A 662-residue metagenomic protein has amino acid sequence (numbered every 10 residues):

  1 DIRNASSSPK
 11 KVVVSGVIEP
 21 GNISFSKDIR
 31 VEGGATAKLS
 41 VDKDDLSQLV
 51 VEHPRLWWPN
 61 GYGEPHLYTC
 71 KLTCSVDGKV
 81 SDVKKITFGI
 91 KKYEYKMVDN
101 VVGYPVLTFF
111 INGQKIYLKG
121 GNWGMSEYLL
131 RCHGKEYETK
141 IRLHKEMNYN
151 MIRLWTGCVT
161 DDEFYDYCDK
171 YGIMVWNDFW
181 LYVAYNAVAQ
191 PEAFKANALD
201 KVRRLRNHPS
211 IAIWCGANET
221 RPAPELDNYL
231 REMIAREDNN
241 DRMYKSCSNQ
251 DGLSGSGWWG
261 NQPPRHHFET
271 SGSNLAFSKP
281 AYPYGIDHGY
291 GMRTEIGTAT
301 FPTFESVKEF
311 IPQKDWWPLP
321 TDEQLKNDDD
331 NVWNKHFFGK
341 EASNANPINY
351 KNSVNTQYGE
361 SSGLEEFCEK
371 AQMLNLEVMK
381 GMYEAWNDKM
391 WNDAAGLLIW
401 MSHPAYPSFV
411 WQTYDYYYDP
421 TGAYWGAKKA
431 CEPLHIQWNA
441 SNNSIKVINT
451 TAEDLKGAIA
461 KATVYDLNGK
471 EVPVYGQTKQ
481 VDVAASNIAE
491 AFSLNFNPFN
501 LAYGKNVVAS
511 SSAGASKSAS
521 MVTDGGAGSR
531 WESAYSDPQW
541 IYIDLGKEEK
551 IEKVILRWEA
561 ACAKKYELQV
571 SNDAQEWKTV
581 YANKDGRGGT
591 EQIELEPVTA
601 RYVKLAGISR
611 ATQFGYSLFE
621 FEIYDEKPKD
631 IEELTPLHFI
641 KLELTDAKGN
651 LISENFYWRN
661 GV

Functional and structural regions predicted by a protein language model:
D1-M151, A394, D419, W425-P498 (+1 more regions): Secreted/periplasmic carbohydrate-active enzymes, especially glycoside hydrolases
V76, D82, L199-K326: Active-site region of glycoside hydrolase catalytic domains
V80-I213, G339-E369, M373: Active-site-adjacent substrate/metal-binding segments within catalytic domains of carbohydrate-active enzymes
K96, M125-S126, V159-D161, V183-Y185 (+8 more regions): Flexible loop/turn segments at secondary-structure boundaries
N150-I152, A212, A395, E552 (+1 more regions): Short acidic/polar active-site loop segments enriched in Thr and Asp
S278-K456: Substrate-binding clefts and catalytic carboxylate motifs of secreted carbohydrate-active enzymes
P498-L501, S511-S518, T523-D630: Aromatic, loop-rich ligand-recognition surfaces of beta-strand-rich domains
